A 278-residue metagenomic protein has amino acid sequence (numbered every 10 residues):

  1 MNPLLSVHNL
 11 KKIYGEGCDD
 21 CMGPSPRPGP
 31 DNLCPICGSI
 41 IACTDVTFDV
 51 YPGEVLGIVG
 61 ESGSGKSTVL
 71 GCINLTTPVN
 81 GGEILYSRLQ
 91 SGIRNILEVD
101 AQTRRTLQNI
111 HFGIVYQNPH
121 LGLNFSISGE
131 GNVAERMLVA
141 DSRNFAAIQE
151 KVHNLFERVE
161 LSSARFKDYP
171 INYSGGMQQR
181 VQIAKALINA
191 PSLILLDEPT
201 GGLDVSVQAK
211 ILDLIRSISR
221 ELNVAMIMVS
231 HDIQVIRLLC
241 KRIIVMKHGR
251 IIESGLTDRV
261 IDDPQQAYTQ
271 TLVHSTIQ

Functional and structural regions predicted by a protein language model:
P26-P28, A146-A164: Conserved ABC ATPase "signature" region
N74: Helix-to-loop junction immediately C-terminal to a conserved catalytic motif
E83-T106: ABC ATPase NBD Q-loop/coupling interface
Y169-Y173, M177: Conserved ABC ATPase signature
I236-L238: A short, surface-exposed alpha-helical micro-motif characterized by mixed small hydrophobic and charged/polar residues
S254-G255: ABC ATPase "signature
